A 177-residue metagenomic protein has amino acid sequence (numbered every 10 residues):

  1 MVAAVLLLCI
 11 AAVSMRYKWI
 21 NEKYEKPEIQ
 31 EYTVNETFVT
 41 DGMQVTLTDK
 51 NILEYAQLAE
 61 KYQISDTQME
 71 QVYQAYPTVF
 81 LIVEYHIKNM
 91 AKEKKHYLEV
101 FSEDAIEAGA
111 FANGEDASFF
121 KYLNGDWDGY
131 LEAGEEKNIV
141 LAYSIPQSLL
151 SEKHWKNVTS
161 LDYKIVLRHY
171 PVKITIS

Functional and structural regions predicted by a protein language model:
M1-I82, H86-S177: Conserved functional micro-motifs across diverse proteins
